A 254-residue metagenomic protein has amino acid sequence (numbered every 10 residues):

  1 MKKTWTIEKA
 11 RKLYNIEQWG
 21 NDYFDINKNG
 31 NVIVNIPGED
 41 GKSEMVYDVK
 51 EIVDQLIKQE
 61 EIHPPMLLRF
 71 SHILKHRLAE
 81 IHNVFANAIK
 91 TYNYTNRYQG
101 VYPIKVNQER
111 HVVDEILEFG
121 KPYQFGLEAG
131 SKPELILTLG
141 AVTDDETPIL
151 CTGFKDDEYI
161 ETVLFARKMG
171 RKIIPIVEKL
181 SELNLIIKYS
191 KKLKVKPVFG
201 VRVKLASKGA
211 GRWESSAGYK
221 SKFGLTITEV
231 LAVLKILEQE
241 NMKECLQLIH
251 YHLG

Functional and structural regions predicted by a protein language model:
M1-D40: N-terminal basic/disordered segments at the start of proteins
T6, R11-L13, Q55, E61 (+3 more regions): Short, well-ordered helical secondary-structure segments
T6-K9, N15-E17, V49-K50, L56-I57 (+2 more regions): Short secondary-structure boundary micro-motifs
L13-I16, D22-D25, Q55-Q59, G140-V142 (+2 more regions): A general structural signal for short secondary-structure junctions and capping/turn motifs
Y14-I16, D22, K42-S43, W213-S215 (+1 more regions): Homeobox/homeodomain signature
N27-R110: Low-complexity, highly charged intrinsically disordered N-terminal segments that act as targeting/localization
T95-G254: Active-site-proximal beta-alpha core segment in soluble small-molecule metabolic enzymes
